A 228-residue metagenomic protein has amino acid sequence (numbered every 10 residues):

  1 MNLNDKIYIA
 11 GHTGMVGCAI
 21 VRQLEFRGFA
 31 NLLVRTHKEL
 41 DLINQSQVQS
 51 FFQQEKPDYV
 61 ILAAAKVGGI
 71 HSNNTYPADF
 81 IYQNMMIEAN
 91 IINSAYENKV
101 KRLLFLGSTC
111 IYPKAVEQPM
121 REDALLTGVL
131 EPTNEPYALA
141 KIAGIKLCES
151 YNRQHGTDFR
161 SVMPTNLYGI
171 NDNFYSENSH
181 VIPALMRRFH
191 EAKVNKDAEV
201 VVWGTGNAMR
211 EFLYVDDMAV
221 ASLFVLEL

Functional and structural regions predicted by a protein language model:
N4-R27: N-terminal Rossmann NAD(P)H-binding glycine-rich loop of SDR-like oxidoreductase domains
E25-S50: Adenosine-cofactor binding site in Rossmann-like domains, unifying the SAM/SAH pocket of S-adenosylmethionine-dependent
D41, I111-P113, P136, R160-A184 (+1 more regions): Flexible, glycine-rich beta-alpha linker
Q45-M85, S94-E97: NAD(P)H-binding glycine-rich loop region in Rossmannoid oxidoreductase-like domains and their noncatalytic homologs
I70, F105-M120, P136-I142, R153 (+1 more regions): Conserved catalytic-site region of short-chain dehydrogenase/reductase
A89-N134, R160: Conserved Rossmann-fold NAD(P)-dependent oxidoreductase catalytic core, especially the SDR/UDP-sugar
P132-T165, A184-N195: Active-site Tyr-X1-5-Lys
R153, L167, I182-V200, R210-L228: Alpha-helical substrate-binding/gating segment
